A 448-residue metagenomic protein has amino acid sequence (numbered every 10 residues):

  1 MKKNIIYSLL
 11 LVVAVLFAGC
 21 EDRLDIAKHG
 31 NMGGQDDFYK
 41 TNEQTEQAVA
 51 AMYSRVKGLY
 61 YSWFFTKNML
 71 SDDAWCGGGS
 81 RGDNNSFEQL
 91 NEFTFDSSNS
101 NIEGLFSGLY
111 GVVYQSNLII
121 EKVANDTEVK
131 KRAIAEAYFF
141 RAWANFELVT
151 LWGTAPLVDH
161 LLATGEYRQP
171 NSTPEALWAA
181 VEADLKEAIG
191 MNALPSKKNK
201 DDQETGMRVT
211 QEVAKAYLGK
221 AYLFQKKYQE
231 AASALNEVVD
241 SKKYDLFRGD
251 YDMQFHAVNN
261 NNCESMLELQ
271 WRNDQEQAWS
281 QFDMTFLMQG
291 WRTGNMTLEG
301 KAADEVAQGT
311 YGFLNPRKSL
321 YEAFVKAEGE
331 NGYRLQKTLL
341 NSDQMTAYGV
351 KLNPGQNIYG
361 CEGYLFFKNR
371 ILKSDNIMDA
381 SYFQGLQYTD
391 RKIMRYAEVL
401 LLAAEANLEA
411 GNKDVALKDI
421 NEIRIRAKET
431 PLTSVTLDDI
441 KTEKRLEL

Functional and structural regions predicted by a protein language model:
C20-M69: Membrane-proximal, proline-rich intrinsically disordered regions
T41-Y60, R81-W152, R168-E175, L185-A193 (+1 more regions): Conserved, well-structured interaction surfaces
E43, V49, N84-G104, D240 (+1 more regions): Elongated scaffold/linker segments in the mid-to-C-terminal portions of large proteins
S62-G79, V158-L161, L194-Y217, L223-E299 (+1 more regions): Short, surface-exposed recognition loops and adjoining beta-strand edges that mediate ligand/DNA contacts, enriched
I134, R141, Q211, L218 (+2 more regions): Structural register within alpha-helical repeat arrays
